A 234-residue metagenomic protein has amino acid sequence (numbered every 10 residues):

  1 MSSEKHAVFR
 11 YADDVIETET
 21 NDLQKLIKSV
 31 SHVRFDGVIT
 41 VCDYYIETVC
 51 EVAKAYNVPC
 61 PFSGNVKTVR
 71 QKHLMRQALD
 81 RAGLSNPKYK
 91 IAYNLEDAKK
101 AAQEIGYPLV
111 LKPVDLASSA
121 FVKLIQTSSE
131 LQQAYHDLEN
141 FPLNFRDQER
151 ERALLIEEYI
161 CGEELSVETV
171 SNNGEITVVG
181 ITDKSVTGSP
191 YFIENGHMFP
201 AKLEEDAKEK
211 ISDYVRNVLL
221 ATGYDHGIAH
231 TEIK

Functional and structural regions predicted by a protein language model:
M1-N65, E96: ATP-binding N-terminal substructure of ATP-dependent carboxylate-amine bond-forming enzymes
V8-F9, P113-L116, Y191-F192: Short, flexible turn/loop "capping" segments at secondary-structure junctions
S29, K100-A101, A134: CheY-like receiver
A55-F121, S128, N140-F145: A conserved helix-loop-beta module that forms one wall/lid of the active-site cleft in ATP-utilizing catalytic domains
S85-P87, P108-L111, I125-C161, P190-H197 (+1 more regions): Conserved ATP-binding module of the ATP-grasp superfamily
E158-Y224, I228-H230: ATP-dependent carboxylate/phosphate-activation module, predominantly the ATP-grasp catalytic core and closely related
E232-K234: Conserved protein-kinase catalytic-loop segment immediately C-terminal to the catalytic Asp of the HRD motif
